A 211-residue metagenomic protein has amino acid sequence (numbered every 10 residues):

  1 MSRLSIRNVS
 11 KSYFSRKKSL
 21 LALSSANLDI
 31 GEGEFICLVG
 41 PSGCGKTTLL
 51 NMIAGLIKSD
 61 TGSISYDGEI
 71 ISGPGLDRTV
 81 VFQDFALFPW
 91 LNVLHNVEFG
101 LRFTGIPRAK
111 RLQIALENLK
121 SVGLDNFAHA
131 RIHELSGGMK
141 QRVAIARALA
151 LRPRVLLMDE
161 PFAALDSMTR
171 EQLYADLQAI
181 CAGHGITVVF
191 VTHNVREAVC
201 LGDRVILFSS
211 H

Functional and structural regions predicted by a protein language model:
V39-P41: The feature captures the beta-strand-to-loop junction immediately N-terminal to the Walker
A54: Helix-to-loop junction immediately C-terminal to a conserved catalytic motif
G62-P74: Conserved ABC transporter NBD signature motif
L91-F99: Short coil-to-helix segment of the ABC ATPase nucleotide-binding domain corresponding to the Q-loop/switch region
R102, A109-F127, A179: Conserved ABC ATPase "signature" region
A130-H133, L151: Conserved signature/switch motifs of ABC ATPase nucleotide-binding domains
L156-D159: Catalytic Walker B motif of ABC-type/P-loop ATPase nucleotide-binding domains
